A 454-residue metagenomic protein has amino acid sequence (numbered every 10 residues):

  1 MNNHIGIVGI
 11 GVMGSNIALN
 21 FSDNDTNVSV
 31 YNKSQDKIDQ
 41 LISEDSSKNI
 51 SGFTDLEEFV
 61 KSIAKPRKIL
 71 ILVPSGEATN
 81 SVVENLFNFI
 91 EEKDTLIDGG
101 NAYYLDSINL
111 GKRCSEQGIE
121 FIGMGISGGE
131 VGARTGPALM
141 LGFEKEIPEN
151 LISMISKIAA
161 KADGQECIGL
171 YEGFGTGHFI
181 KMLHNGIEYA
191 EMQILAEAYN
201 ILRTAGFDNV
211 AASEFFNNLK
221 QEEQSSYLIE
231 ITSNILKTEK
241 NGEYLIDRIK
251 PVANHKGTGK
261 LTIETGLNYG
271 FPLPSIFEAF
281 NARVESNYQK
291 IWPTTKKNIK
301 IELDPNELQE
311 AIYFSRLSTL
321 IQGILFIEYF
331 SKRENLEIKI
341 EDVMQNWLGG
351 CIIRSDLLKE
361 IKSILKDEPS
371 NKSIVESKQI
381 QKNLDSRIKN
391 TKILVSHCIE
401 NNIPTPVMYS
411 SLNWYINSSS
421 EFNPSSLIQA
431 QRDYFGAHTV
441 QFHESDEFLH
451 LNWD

Functional and structural regions predicted by a protein language model:
M1-K68, F89-D94, E130-R134, F442: NAD(P)+-binding Rossmann beta1-loop-alpha1 motif at the extreme N-terminus of oxidoreductases
S51-E58, S75-V83: Glycine-rich, highly charged phosphate/nucleotide-binding loops
T79-E84, T95-I97, Y103-S213, E222-Y244 (+1 more regions): Rossmann-fold dinucleotide-binding core
H178, R203-T204, E214, E222-L317 (+1 more regions): Interdomain hinge/lid region at the active-site interface of Rossmann-like NAD(P)-dependent oxidoreductases
N218-L219, E223, S331-S363: Small-residue-rich helix-loop
D385, T391-D454: C-terminal amphipathic alpha-helical interaction region
